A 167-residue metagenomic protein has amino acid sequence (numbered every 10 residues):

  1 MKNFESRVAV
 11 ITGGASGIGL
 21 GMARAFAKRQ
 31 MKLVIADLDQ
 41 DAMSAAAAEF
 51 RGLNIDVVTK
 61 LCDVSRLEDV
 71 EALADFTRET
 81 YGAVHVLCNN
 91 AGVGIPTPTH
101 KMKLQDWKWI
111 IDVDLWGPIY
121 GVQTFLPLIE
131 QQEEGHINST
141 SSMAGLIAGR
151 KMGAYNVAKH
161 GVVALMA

Functional and structural regions predicted by a protein language model:
K2-L33: Canonical Rossmann dinucleotide-binding motif of NAD(H)/NADP(H)-dependent dehydrogenases/reductases, specifically
Q40-D41, L61-A72, L104: The beta1-alpha1 cofactor-binding region of Rossmann-like NAD(H)/NADP(H)-dependent oxidoreductases
L53-D56, F76-L87, I95: A glycine-rich helix->loop->beta "capping" turn within Rossmann-like NAD(P)(H)-dependent oxidoreductase domains
P98-T99, K103-I111: Substrate-binding pocket helix/loop in short-chain dehydrogenase/reductase
H100, I147-A154: Active-site loop immediately N-terminal to the catalytic Tyr-X3-Lys motif of short-chain dehydrogenase/reductase
V122, A158: Active-site helix of classical SDR
S142: Residue(s) in the substrate-gating loop at a strand-loop-helix junction that position the organic substrate next
